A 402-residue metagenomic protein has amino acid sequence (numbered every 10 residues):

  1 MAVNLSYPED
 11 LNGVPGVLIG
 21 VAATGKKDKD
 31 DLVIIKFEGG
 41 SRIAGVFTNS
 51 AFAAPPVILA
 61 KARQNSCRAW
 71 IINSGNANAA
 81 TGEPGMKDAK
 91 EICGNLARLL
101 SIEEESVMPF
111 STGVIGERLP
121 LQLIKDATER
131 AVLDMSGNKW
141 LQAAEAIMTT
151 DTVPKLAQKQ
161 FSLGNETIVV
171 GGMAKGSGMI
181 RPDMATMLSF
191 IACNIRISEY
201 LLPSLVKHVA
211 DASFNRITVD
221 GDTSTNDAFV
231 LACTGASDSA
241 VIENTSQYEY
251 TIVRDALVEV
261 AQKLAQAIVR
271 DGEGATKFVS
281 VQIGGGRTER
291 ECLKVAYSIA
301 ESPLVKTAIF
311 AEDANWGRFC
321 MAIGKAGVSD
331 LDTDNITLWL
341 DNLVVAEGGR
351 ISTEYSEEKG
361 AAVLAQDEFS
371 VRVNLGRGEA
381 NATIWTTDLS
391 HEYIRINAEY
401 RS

Functional and structural regions predicted by a protein language model:
M1-D88, A97-S402: A structural signal for small-residue-enriched, beta-sheet-centric alpha/beta enzyme cores and oligomeric scaffold folds
C93: Generic structural marker for isolated residues within well-ordered, non-membrane alpha-helices of soluble domains
